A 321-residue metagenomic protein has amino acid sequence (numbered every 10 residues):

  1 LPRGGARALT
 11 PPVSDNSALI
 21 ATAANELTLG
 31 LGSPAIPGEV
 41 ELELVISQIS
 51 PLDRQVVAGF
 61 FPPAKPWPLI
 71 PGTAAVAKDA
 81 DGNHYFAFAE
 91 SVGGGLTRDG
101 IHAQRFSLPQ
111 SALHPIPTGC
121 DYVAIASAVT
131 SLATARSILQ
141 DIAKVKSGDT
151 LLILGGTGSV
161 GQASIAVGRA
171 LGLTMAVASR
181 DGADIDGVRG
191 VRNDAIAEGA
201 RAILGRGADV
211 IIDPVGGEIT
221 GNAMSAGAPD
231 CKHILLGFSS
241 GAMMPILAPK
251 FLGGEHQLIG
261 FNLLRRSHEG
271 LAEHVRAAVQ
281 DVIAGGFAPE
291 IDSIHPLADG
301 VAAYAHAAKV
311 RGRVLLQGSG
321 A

Functional and structural regions predicted by a protein language model:
R3-S14, E269-A321: C-terminal hydrophobic helical "lid"/dimerization subdomain of Rossmann-like NAD(P)H-dependent oxidoreductases
S33-I49, A58-T97: Glycine-rich beta-strand-centered segment in the early N-terminal region that forms part of a ligand/cofactor-binding
H84-G155: NAD(P)H dinucleotide-binding glycine-rich loop of Rossmann-like/cofactor-binding domains, especially the beta1-alpha1
F86, I211-I212: N-terminal Rossmann-like NAD(P) cofactor-binding module of classical short-chain dehydrogenase/reductase
T97, L171, E218-A284, G318-A321: Glycine-rich phosphate-binding loop and adjacent beta-alpha segment of Rossmann(oid) nucleotide-cofactor-binding
I125-G199: Mid-domain Rossmann-like dinucleotide-binding core that forms the NAD(H)/NADP(H) cofactor-binding site
G155-G156, V215, F238: NAD(P)H cofactor-binding loop motif with strongest signal on the N-terminal glycine-rich segment
R201-I211: A short acidic, Gly/Pro-enriched loop at the edge of an enzyme's catalytic core that lines a small-molecule cofactor
